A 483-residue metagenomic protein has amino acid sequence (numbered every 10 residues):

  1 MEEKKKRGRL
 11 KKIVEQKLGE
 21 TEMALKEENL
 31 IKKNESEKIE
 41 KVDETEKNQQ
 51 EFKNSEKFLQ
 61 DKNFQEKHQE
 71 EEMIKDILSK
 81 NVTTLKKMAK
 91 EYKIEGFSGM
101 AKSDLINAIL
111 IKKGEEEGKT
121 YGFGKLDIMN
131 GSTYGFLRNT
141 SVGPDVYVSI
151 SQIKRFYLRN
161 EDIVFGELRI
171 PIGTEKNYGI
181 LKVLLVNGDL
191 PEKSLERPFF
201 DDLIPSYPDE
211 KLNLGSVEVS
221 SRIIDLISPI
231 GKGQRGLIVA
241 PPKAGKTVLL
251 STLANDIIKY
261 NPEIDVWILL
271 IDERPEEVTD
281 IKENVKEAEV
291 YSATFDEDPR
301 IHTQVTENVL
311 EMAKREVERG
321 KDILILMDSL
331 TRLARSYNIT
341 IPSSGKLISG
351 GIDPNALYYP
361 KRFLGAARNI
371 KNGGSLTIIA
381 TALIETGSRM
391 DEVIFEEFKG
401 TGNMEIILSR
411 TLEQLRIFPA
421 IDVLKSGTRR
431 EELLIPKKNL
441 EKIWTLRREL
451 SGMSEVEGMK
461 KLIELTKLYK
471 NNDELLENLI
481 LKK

Functional and structural regions predicted by a protein language model:
M1-G19: N-terminal intrinsically disordered, low-complexity regulatory segments of eukaryotic proteins
E2-K6, L25, I31-K33, K47 (+1 more regions): Basic helix-extension-helix modules of the SAP/HeH family
N81-K87, S132, S194, G236 (+2 more regions): OB-fold/S1-family RNA-binding modules
L85, L105, G135, S149 (+7 more regions): Residue-level signature of catalytic and energy-coupling elements of molecular machines, predominantly ATP/GTP-dependent
Y92, S98-G99, S103-S194: N-terminal "pre-motor" subdomain/linker immediately upstream of P-loop NTPase catalytic cores
G118-F123, V219-I223, V309-K314, F363: Phosphate-interacting basic helix/loop segments used at nucleotide- and nucleic-acid interfaces
L158-N160, I170-I238: P-loop NTP-binding catalytic core
A244-G245, T252-K483: P-loop NTPase catalytic core
